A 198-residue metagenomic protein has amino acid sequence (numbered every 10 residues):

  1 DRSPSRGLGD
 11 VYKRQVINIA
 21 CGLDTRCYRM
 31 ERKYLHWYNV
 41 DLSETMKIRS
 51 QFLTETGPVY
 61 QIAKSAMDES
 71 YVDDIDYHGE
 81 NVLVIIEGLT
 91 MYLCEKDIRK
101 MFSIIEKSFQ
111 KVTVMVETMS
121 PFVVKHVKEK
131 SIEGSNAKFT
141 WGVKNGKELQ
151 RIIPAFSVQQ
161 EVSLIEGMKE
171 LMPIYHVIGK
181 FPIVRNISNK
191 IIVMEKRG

Functional and structural regions predicted by a protein language model:
D1-Y12: Single conserved hydrophobic/aromatic residue that forms the stacking wall/gate of nucleotide- or nucleobase-binding
D10-Q15, I19-G198: Alpha-helical subdomain
